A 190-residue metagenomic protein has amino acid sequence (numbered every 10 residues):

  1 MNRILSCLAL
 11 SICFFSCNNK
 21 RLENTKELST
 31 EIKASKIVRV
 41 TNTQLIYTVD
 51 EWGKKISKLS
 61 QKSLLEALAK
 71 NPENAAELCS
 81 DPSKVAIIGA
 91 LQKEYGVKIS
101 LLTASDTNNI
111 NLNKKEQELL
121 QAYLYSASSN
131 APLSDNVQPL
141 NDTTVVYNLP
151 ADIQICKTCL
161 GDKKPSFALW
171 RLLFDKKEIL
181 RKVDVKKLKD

Functional and structural regions predicted by a protein language model:
N2-L8: Sec-dependent signal peptide recognition, specifically the positively charged N-region followed immediately by
C7, K157, E178-L180: A generic structural micro-environment signature that highlights single residues at secondary-structure boundaries
F14-S16: C-terminal motif of bacterial Sec signal peptides marking the signal peptidase cleavage site
K20-D152, K164-D190: Extracytoplasmic c-type cytochrome modules immediately beyond a signal peptide or single-pass transmembrane anchor
K157-K163: Detector for the c-type heme attachment site
